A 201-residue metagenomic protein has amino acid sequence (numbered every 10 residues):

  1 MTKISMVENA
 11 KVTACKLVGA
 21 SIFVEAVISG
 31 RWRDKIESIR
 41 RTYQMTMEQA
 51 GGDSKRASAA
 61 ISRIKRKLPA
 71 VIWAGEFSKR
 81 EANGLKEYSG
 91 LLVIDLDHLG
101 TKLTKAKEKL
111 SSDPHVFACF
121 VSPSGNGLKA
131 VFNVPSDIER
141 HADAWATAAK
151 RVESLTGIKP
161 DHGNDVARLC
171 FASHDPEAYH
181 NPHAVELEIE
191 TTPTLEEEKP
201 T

Functional and structural regions predicted by a protein language model:
M1-G90, E196-T201: DNA replication initiation on ssDNA origins
T2-G19, S78-T101, V134-T201: DNA replication initiation modules
Y43, I64, L110, P114 (+1 more regions): Hydrophobic, Leu/Ile/Phe/Ala-enriched alpha-helical segments that form helix-helix packing faces
A82-E87, S111, C119-S124: Short glycine/proline-enriched loop/turn "hinge" motifs that connect secondary-structure elements and lie
L92-D95, A118-V121, K129: Structural recognition of the beta-strand scaffold that forms the well-ordered cores of secreted hydrolase catalytic
H98-V116: Short amphipathic alpha-helix segments
A118-S124, P160-D165: Short beta-strand
N126-N133: A generic structural motif
